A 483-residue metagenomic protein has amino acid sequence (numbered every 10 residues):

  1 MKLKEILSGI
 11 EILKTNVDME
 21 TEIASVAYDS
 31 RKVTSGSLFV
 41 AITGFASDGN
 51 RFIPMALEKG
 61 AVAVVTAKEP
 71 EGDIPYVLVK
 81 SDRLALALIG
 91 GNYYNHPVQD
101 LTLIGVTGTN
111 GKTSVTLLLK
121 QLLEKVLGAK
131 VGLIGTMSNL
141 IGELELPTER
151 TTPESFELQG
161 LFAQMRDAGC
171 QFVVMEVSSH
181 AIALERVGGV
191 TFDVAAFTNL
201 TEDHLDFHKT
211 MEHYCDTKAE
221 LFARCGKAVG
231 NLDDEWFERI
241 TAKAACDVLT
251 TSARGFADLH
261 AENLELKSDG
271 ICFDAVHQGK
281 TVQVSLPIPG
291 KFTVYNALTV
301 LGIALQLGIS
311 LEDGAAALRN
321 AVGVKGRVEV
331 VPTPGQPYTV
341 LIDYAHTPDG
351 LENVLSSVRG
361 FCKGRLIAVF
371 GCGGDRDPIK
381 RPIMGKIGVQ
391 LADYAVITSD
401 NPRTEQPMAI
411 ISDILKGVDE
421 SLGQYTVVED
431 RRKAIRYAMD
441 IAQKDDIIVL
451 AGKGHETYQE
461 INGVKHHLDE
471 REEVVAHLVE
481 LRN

Functional and structural regions predicted by a protein language model:
M1-K14, S35-L38, E124, A129 (+4 more regions): ATP-dependent carboxylate-amine ligase
M1-L88, A223, A257-E265, Q283 (+5 more regions): N-terminal leader/targeting and accessory segments in enzymes
L3-E5, G9, T66, P70-D73 (+5 more regions): Acidic, Mg2+-coordinating active-site environments of NTP-dependent enzymes
L7, L86-L232, W236-C246, F361-C362 (+1 more regions): Phosphate-binding loop of NTP-binding sites
V17-V26, L86-I89, P153-F156, M175-A181 (+5 more regions): Short gly/ser/thr-rich secondary-structure transition/capping motifs
G44-A46, S179-H180, L184, T201-D203 (+5 more regions): Short glycine-rich anion-binding loops that position phosphate/pyrophosphate groups of nucleotides and phosphorylated
V62-K68, A228-L232, V369-F370, D393-N401: Short internal beta-strands
E71-G72, G111, S138-I141, A181-A183 (+5 more regions): Short, active-site-adjacent cap segments at secondary-structure transitions
